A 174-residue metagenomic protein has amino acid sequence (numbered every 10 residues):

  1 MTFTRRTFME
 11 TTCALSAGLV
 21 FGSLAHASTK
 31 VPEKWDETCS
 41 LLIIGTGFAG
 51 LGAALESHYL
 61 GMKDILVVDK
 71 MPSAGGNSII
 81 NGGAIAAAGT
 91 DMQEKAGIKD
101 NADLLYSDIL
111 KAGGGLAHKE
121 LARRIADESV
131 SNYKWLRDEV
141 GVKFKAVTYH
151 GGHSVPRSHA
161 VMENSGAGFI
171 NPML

Functional and structural regions predicted by a protein language model:
M1-S16: N-terminal secretory signal peptides and thylakoid transit peptides that target proteins across membranes
F3, E37-C39: A broad, structural micro-motif
T11, V31, K70-L174: Conserved N-terminal/central alpha/beta ligand/cofactor-binding core
H26-E37: A short, basic/flexible loop-to-alpha-helix module at the beginning of a structural domain
W35, L60, M71: Extracellular/periplasmic catalytic domains that process cell-envelope and extracellular macromolecules
L41-L66: N-terminal Rossmann-like FAD-binding beta1-loop-alpha1 element of flavoenzymes
